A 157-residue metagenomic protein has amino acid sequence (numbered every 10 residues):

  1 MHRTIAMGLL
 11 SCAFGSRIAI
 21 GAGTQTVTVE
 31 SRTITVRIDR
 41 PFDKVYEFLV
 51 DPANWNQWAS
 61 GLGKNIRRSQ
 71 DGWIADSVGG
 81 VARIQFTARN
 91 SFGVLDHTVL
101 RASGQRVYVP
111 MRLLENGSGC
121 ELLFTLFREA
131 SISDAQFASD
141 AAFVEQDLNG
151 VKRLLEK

Functional and structural regions predicted by a protein language model:
M1-A6: N-terminal export leaders
C12-F14, I18-N65: Hydrophobic ligand-binding cavity/cleft-lining segments
S31-T33, G79-R83, Q105-P110: Short, surface-exposed coil-to-beta transition loops
D39-D43, T87-S91, L113-E121: A short, structured loop/turn motif at beta-sheet edges
V45-L49, W55, W73, F86 (+3 more regions): Hydrophobic pocket/interface hotspot
W55, G79-A82, A88-L95, A102-G104: Short, charged/polar surface micro-motifs in flexible loops or helix N-caps
D71-V78, L95-A102, L126: Short beta-strand segments that buttress and anchor functional surface loops
V99-K157: Beta-strand/loop substructures that line and gate deep hydrophobic ligand-binding cavities in soluble
